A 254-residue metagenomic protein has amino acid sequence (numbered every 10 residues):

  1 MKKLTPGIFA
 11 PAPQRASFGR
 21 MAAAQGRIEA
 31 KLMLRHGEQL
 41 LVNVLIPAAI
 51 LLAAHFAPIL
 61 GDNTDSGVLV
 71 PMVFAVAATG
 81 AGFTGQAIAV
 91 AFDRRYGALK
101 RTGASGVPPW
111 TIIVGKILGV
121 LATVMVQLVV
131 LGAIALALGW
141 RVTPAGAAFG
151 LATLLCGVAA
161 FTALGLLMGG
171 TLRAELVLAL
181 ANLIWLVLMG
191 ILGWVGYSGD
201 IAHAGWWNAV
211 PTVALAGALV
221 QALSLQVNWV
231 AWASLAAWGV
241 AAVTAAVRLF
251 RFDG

Functional and structural regions predicted by a protein language model:
K2-G26, F161, A202-T212: Short, membrane-interfacial amphipathic segments enriched in basic
P11-S17, M21, Q25-Y96, A145-G146 (+4 more regions): Transmembrane helix-boundary elements of multi-pass transport/secretion proteins, especially ABC-type permease modules
G19, A23-A30, R95, W110-L118 (+3 more regions): Alpha-helical membrane-protein architecture signal
A49, A53, S66-L138, M189: Hydrophobic alpha-helical transmembrane segments of multi-pass membrane transport proteins
L51-F56, G132-L136, L166, V213 (+2 more regions): Transmembrane alpha-helix boundary and packing residues in multipass membrane permease domains and related
A53-L60, G169-W207: Transmembrane helix segments
P109-A179, I191, V227-A236, V240-A246: Alpha-helical transmembrane segments and their short interhelical loops
A209-S224: Short, membrane-exposed interhelical loops at transmembrane-helix boundaries
